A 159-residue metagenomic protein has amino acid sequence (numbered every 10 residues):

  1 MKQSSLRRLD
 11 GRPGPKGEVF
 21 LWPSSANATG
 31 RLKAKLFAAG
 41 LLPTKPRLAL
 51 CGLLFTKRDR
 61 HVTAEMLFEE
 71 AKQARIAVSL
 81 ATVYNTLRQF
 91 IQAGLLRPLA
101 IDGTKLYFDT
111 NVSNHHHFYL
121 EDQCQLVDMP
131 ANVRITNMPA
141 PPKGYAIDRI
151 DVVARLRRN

Functional and structural regions predicted by a protein language model:
M1-T56: Intrinsically disordered, low-complexity serine/threonine- and proline-rich regulatory segments
A49-G52, M66, T82-N85: Amphipathic alpha-helical interaction segments
T63-R75: DNA-recognition alpha helix
V83-A93: Basic amphipathic alpha-helical segments that dock to polyanions
A93-N159: Non-DNA-binding regulatory cores of transcription-related proteins, predominantly C-terminal effector-binding
